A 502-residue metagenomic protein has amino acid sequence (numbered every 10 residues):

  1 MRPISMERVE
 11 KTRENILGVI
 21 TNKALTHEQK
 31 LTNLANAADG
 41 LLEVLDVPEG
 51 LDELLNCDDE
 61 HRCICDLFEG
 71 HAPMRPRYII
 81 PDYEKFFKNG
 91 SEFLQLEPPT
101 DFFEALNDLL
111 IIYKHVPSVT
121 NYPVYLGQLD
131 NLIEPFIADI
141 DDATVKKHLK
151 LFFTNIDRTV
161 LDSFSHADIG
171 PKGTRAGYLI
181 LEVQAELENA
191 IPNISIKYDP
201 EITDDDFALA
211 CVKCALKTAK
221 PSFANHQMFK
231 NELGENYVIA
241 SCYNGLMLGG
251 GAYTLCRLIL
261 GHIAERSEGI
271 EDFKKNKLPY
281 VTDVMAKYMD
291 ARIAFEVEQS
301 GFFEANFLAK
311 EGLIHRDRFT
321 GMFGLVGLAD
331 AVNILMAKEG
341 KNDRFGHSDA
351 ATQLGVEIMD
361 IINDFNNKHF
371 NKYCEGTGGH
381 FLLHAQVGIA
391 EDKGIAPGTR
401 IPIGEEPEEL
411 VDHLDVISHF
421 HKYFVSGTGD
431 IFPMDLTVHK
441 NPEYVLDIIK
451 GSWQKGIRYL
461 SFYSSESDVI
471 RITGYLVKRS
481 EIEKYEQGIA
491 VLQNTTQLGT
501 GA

Functional and structural regions predicted by a protein language model:
R2-D317, K338, R344-S348, I361-A502: Conserved catalytic cores of very large enzyme subunits
V124, H315-A331: Conserved phosphate/anionic-ligand binding catalytic regions in large, soluble enzymes, centered on
L278-T282, G324-G327, V332, M336: A conserved active-site cap/scaffold subdomain adjacent to cofactor or substrate pockets
D330, D343-R344: Hydrophobic, structured segments
L354-E357: Extended amphipathic alpha-helical bundle segments that form the ordered cores of C-terminal catalytic/regulatory
